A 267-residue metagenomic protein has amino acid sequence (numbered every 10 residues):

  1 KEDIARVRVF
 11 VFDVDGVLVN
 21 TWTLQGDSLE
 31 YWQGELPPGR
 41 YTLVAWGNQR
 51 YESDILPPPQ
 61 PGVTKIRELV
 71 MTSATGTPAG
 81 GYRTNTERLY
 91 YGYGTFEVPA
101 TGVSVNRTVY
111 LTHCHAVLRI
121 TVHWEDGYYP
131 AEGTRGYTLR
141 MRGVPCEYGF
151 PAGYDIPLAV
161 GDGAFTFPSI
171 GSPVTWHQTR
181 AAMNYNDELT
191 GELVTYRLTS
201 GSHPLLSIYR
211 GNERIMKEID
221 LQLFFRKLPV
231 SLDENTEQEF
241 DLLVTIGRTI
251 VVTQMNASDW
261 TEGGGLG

Functional and structural regions predicted by a protein language model:
K1, Y110-E125: A short, Gly/Thr-enriched small/hydrophobic beta-strand-prone motif that recurs across taxa
D3-P58, P130-L232: Tryptophan-paired
F10, V17-C114: Short, low-hydrophobicity acidic/polar segments
R67-H113, D220-G267: Extracellular beta-sheet/turn segments enriched in Thr/Pro/Gly and aliphatic residues
R107-T108, G127-Y129: Short helix-to-loop capping/linker segments positioned immediately adjacent to catalytic or ligand/cofactor-binding
